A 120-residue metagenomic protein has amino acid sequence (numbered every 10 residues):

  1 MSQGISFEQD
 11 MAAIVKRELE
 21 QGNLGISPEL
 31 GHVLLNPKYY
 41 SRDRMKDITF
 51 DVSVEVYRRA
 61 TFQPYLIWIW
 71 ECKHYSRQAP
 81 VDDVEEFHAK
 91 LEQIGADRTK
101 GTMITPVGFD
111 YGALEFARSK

Functional and structural regions predicted by a protein language model:
M1-K120: Mixed-charge (Asp/Glu-Lys/Arg
